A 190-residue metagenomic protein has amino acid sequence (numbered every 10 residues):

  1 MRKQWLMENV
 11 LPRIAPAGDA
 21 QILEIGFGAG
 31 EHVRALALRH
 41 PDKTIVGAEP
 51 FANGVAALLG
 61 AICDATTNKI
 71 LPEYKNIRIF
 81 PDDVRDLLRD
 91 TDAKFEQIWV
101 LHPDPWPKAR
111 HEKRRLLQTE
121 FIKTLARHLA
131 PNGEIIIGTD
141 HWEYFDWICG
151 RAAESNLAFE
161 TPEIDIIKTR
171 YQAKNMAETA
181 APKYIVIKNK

Functional and structural regions predicted by a protein language model:
M1-Q21, A29-L38: S-adenosyl-L-methionine
P16, I22, I45, P50 (+4 more regions): Aromatic-rich, lipid-facing transmembrane alpha helices and their immediate juxtamembrane interface loops in integral
Q21-D86: SAM cofactor-binding core of SAM-dependent methyltransferases, primarily the Rossmann-like beta-alpha-beta module
R89-Q97, H102: A short acidic, Gly/Pro-enriched loop at the edge of an enzyme's catalytic core that lines a small-molecule cofactor
K108-L116: Glycine/threonine-rich flexible loop motifs
L117-P131: A short glycine-rich, Lys/Arg-flanked "PGG" loop and its adjoining helix->strand segment in the class I
N132-T139: Conserved beta-strand signature within the Rossmann-like core of class I S-adenosyl-L-methionine
Y144-K190: Class I S-adenosyl-L-methionine
